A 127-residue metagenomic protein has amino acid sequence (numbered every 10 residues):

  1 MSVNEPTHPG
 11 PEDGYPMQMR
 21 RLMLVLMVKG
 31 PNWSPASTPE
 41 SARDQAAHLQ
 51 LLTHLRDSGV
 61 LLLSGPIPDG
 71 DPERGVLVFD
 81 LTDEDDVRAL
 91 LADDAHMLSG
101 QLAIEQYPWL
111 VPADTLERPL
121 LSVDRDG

Functional and structural regions predicted by a protein language model:
M1-G127: Conserved, structured core segments of small domains
